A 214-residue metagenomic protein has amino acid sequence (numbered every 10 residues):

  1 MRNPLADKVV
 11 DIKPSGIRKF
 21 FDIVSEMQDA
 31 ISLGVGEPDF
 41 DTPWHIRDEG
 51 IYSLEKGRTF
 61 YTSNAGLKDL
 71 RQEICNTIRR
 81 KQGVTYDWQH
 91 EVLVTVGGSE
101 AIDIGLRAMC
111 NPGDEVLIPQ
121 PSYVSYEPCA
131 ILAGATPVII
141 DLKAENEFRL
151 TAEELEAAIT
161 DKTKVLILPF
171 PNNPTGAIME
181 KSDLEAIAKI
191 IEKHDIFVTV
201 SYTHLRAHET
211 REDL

Functional and structural regions predicted by a protein language model:
M1-K8: Generic N-terminal amphipathic, Lys/Arg-enriched alpha-helix
K8-G97, I104: N-terminal small-domain helix-loop-helix segment of the aminotransferase-like
I23, K189-I190: Alpha-helical scaffold elements within enzyme catalytic domains, especially in hydrolases
R58-K189, R206: Conserved core of the PLP fold type I
K193-I196: A short helix->loop->beta-strand "cap" motif at the edges of active sites that frequently abuts
T203-T210: Conserved small/polar residues in nucleotide/adenosyl-binding loops
E212-L214: N-terminal low-complexity segments that are often proline-rich with Ser/Thr-Pro
